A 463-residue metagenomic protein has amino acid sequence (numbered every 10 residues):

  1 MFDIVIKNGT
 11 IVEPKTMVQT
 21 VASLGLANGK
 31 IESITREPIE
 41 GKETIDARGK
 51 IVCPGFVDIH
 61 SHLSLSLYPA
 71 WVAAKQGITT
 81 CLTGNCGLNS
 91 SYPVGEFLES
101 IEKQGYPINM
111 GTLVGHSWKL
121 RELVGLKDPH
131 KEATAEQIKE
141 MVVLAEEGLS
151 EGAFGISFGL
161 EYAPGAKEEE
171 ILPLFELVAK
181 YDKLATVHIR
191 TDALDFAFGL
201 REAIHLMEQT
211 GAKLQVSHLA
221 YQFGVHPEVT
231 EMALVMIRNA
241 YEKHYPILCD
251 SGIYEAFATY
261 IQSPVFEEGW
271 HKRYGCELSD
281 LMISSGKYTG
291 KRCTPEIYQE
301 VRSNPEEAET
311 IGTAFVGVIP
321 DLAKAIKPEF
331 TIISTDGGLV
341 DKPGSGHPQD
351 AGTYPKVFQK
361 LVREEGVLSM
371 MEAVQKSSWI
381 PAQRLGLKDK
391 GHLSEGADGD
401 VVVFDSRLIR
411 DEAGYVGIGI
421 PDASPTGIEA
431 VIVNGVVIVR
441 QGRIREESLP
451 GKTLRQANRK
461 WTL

Functional and structural regions predicted by a protein language model:
M1-P54: Histidine-rich, glycine-flanked metal-binding segment
G9, A323-F330, T335-D336, V401-P450: C-terminal cap of metal-dependent C-N hydrolases
I11-S23, G312-V316, L322, E365-V374 (+1 more regions): Acidic, glycine-enriched loop/beta-strand segments at the rims of small-molecule binding/catalytic pockets
I51-V52, P69-S157, Y245-I247: Divalent-metal coordination cores built from histidine and acidic residues
G55-H62: Metallo-beta-lactamase
L126-K127, K131, A135, K139-F154 (+3 more regions): Active-site neighborhoods of metal-dependent hydrolases
E147-E202: Divalent metal-binding pocket/active-site signature
E176, T186-G211, T335, L339-M371 (+3 more regions): Extended hydrophobic/aromatic segments used for targeting, binding, or gating
